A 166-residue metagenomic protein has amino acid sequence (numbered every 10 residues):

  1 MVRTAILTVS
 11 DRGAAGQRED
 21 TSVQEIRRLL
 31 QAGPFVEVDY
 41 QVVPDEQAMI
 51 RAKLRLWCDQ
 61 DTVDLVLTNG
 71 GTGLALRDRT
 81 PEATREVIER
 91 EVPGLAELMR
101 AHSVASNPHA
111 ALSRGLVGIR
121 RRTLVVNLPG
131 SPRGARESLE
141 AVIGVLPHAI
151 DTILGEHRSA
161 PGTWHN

Functional and structural regions predicted by a protein language model:
M1-N166: Non-catalytic beta/alpha edge segments that cap or flank active sites
